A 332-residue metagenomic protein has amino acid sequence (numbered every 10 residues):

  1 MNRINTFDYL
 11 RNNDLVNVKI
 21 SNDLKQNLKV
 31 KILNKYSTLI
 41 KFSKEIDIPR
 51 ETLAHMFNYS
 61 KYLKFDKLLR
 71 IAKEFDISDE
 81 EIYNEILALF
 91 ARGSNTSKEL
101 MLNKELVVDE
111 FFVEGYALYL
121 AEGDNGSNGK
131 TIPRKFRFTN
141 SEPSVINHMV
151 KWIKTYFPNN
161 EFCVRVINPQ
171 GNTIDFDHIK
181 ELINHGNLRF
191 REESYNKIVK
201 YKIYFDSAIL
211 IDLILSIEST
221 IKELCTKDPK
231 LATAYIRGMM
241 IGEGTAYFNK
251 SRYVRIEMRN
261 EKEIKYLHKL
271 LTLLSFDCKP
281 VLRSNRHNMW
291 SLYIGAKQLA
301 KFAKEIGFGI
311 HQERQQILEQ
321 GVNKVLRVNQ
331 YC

Functional and structural regions predicted by a protein language model:
M1-C332: Internal intein/HINT superfamily modules and their associated LAGLIDADG
